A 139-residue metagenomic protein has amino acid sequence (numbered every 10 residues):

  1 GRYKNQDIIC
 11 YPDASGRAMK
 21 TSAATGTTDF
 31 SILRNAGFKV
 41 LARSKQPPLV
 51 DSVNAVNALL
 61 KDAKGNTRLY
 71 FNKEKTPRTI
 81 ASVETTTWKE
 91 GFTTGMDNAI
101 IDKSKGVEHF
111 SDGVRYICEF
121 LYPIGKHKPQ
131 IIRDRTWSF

Functional and structural regions predicted by a protein language model:
G1-A99, I124-G125, T136-F139: Mg2+-dependent endonuclease catalytic cores in nucleic-acid-processing enzymes, primarily RNase H-like
S104-K126: Acidic, Mg2+-coordinating catalytic module of metal-dependent nucleases/exonucleases that use a two-metal-ion mechanism
I132: Phosphate-handling catalytic cores of nucleic-acid transaction enzymes
